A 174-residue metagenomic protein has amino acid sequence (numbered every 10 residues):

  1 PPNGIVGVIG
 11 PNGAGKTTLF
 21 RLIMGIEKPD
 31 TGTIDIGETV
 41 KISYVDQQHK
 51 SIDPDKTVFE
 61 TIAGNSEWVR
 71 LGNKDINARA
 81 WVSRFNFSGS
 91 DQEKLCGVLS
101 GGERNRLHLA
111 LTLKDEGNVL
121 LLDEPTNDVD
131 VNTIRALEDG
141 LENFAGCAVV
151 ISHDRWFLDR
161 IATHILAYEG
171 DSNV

Functional and structural regions predicted by a protein language model:
P1-V174: ABC ATP-binding cassette signature C-motif
